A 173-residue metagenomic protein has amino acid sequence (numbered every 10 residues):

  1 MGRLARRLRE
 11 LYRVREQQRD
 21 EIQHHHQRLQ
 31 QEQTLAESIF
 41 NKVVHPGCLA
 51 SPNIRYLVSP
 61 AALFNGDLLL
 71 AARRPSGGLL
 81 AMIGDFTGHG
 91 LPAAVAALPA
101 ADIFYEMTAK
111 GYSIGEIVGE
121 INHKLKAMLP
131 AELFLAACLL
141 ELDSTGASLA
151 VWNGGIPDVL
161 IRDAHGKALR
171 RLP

Functional and structural regions predicted by a protein language model:
M1-R13: N-terminal membrane insertion elements
Q17-P173: … and, occasionally, acidic/histidine-rich disordered N-termini of signaling adaptors
